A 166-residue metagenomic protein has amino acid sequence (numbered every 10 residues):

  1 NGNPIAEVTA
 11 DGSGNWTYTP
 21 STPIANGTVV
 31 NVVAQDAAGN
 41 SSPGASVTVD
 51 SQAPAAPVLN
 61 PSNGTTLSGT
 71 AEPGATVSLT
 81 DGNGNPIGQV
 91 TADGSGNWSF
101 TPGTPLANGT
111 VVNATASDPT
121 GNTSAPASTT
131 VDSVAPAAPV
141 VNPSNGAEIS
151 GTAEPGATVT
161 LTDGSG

Functional and structural regions predicted by a protein language model:
N1-G166: Ser/Thr-rich low-complexity repeats and stalk/linker segments
